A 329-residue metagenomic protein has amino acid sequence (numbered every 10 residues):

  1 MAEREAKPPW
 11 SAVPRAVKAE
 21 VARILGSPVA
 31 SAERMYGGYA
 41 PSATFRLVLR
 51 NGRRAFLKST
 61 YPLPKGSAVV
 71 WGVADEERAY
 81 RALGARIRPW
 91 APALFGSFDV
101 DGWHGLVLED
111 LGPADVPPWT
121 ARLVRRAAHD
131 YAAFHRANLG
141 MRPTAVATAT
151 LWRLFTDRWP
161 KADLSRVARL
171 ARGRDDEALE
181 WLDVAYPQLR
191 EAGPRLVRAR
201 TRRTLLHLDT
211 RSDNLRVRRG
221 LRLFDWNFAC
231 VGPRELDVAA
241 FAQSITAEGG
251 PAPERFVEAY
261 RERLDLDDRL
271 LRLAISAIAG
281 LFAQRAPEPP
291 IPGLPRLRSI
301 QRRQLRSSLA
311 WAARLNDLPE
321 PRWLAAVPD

Functional and structural regions predicted by a protein language model:
V13-P28, L139-H207, L318-V327: An alpha-helical support segment within catalytic cores of ATP-dependent transferases
S27-R50: ATP-binding glycine-rich phosphate-binding loop
A55-S97, P117-A133: A conserved alpha-helical element in kinase catalytic cores
A68, T204-L205, R216-E258: Active-site Asp-x-Gly
D101-A114: Conserved short submotifs of the Hanks-type protein kinase catalytic core that shape the nucleotide-binding pocket
A114-W152: Conserved kinase catalytic-core helix
D209, D213-L215: Catalytic-loop signature of eukaryotic-like protein kinases
E235-D265, S276-R296, R302-S307, A312 (+1 more regions): Active-site activation/catalytic loop segments of kinase-like enzymes and analogous catalytic loops in related
